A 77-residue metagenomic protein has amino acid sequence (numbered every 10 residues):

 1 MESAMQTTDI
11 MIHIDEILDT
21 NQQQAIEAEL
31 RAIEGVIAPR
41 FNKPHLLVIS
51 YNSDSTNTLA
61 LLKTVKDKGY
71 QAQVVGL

Functional and structural regions predicted by a protein language model:
E2-E16: Short glycine-/aliphatic-rich beta-strand segments at the starts of folded cytosolic domains
Q22, N57: Short phosphate-engaging motifs
A25-L30, A60-K68: Short amphipathic alpha-helices in soluble, non-transmembrane regions that often serve as interface/regulatory elements
E27-N42: Short acidic amphipathic segments
P39-R40, K68-L77: Conserved short beta-strand edge segments in small beta-sheet-based binding/regulatory domains
H45-S50: A generic structural motif
N52-T56: Helix N-cap motif at beta-to-alpha junctions
